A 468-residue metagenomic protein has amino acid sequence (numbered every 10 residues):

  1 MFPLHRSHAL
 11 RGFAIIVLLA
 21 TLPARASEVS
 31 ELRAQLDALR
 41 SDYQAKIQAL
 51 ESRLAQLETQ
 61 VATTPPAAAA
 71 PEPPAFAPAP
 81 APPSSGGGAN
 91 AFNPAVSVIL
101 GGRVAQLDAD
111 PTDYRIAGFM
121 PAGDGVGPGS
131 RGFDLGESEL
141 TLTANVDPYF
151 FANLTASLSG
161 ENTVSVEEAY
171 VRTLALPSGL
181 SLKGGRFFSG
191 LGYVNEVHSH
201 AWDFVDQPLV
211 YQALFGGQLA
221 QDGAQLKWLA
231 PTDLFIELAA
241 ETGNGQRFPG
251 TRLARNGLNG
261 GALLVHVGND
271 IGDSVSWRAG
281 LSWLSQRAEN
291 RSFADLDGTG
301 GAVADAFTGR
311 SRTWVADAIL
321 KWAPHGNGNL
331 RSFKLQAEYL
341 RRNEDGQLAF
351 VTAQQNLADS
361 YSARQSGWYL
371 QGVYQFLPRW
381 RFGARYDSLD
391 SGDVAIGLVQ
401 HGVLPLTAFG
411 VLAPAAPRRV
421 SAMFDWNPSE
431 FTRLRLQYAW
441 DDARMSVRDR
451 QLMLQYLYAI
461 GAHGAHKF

Functional and structural regions predicted by a protein language model:
M1-H8: N-terminal secretory signal peptides that target proteins for export/translocation
R11-T21: Bacterial N-terminal signal peptides
A26-G123, F235, R291, Q455 (+1 more regions): N-terminal periplasmic/intermembrane-space "pro-region" immediately following the signal or transit peptide
A81-F248, R255-S274, W283, L320 (+1 more regions): Outer membrane beta-barrel
G127, Y170, N195, V275-F468: Outer-membrane beta-barrel pore domains
L238-A239, P249-A254, R291-A294, A349: A short secondary-structure junction signal
P249-L253, V267, D305-A306, P324-G326: Short helix-to-loop capping/linker segments positioned immediately adjacent to catalytic or ligand/cofactor-binding
